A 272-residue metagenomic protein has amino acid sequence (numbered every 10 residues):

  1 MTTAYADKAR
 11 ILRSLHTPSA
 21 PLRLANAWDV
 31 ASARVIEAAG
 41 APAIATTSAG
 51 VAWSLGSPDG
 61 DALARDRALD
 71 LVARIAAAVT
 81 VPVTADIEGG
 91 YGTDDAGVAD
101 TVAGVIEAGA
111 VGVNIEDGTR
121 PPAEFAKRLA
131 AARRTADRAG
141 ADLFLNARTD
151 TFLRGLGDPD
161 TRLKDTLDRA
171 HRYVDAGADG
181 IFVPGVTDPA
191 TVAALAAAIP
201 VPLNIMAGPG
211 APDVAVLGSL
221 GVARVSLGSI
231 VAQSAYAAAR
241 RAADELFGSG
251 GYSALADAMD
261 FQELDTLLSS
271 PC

Functional and structural regions predicted by a protein language model:
M1, R120, Y252-A256: A general boundary/transition motif marking the beginning of the first structured unit of a protein
T2-L227, Q233-E245: Alpha/beta enzyme core
L227-C272: Conserved alpha/beta catalytic core and glycan-binding cleft of carbohydrate-active enzymes
